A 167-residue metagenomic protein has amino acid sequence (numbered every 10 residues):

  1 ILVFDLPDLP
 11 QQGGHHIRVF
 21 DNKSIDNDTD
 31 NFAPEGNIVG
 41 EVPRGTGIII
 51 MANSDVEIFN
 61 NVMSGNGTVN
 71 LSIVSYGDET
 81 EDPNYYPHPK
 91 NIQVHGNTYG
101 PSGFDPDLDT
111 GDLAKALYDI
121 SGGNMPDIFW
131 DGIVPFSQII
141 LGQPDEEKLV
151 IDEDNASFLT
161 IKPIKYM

Functional and structural regions predicted by a protein language model:
I1-L6, P10-Q11, H15, V19 (+2 more regions): Long hydrophobic alpha-helices with heptad-repeat/coiled-coil character
I1-P10, A33-I49, S72-N84, D109-D127: Extracellular beta-strand/beta-solenoid scaffold signature
L2-F4, G13-D28, D55-G65, P87-P101: Right-handed parallel beta-helix
D5-D8, D21, E35, E41 (+5 more regions): Glutamate identity and glutamate-enriched acidic tracts
E79, N84-M167: Acidic, glycine- and Ser/Thr-rich low-complexity intrinsically disordered tracts in extracellular/secreted proteins
